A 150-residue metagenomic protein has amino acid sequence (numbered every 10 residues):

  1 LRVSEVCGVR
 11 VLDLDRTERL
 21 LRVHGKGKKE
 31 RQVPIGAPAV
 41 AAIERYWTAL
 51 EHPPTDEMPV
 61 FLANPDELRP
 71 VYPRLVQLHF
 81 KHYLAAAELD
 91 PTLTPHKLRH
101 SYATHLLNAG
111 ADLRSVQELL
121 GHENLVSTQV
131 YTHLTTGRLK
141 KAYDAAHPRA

Functional and structural regions predicted by a protein language model:
L1-T48, V126: Conserved tyrosine-mediated DNA breakage-rejoining catalytic core shared by Y-recombinases
R2, H96, H100, H105 (+3 more regions): Histidine-centered active-site/metal-ligand motif
R2-E5, H52-M58, A87: Short, structured loop/turn "capping" segments at alpha-beta junctions
V11, G36, V40, V76 (+2 more regions): ATP/adenylate-binding site constellation spanning eukaryotic-like Ser/Thr protein kinases, ABC-transporter
L14-R16, Y72, D90-T92, A111-T132 (+2 more regions): Short, polar N-cap/turn motifs at the start of nucleic acid-interacting alpha helices
G25-R45, E57-H79: C-terminal catalytic core of Y-nucleophile DNA break-rejoin enzymes
V33, Q77-E118: Short, basic (Lys/Arg/His-rich) helix/loop patches that form interaction surfaces in the mid-to-C-terminal regions
R45, L134-A150: DNA/chromatin major-groove-contacting recognition/catalytic segments
